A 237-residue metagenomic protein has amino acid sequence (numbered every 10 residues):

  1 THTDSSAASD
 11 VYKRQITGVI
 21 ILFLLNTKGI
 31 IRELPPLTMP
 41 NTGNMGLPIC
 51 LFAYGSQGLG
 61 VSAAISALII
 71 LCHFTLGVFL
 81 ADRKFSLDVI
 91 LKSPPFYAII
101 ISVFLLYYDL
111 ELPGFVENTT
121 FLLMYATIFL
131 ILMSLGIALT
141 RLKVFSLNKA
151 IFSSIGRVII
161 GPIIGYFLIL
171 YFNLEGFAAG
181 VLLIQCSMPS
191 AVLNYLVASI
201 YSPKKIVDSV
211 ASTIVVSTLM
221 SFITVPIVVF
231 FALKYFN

Functional and structural regions predicted by a protein language model:
T1-Y12: Single conserved hydrophobic/aromatic residue that forms the stacking wall/gate of nucleotide- or nucleobase-binding
S5-S6, I49-V61, L110-G114, F167-A179 (+1 more regions): Helix-coil boundary and interhelical linker segments in multi-pass alpha-helical membrane proteins
K13-T17, P35-C50, V61-L80, P94 (+3 more regions): Membrane-embedded alpha-helical segments of transport systems, primarily multispan ion/solute transporters
T17, I21-N26, C72, L76 (+8 more regions): Alpha-helical membrane-inserting segments
G18-I31, F74-S86, L135-F145, N194-Y201: C-terminal ends of transmembrane helices
T27-T42, Q57-I65, F115, L147-S154 (+2 more regions): The feature identifies polytopic integral membrane transport proteins across all domains of life
A64-A67, L71-T75, K92-F104, A126-L135: Hydrophobic mid-bilayer segments of alpha-helices in multi-pass membrane transport proteins, especially secondary
I101-L168: Transmembrane helical segments that form the transport core of multi-pass membrane transport proteins
